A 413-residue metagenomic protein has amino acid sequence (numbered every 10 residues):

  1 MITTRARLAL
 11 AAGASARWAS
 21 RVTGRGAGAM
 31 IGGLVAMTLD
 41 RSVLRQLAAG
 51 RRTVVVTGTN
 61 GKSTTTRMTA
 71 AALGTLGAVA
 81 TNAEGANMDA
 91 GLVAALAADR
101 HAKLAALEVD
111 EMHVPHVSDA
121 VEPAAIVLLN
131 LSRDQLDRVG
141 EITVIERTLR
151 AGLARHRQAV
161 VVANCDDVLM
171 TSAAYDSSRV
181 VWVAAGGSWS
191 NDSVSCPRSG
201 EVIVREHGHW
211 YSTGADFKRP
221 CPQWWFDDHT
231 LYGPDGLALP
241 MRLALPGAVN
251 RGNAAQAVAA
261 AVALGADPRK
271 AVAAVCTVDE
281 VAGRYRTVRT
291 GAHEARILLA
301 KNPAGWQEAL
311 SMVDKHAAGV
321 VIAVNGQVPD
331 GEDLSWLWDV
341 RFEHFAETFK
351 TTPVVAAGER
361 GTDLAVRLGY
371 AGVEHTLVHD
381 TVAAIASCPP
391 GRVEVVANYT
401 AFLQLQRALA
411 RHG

Functional and structural regions predicted by a protein language model:
T4-W182, W189, S195: Phosphate-binding loop of NTP-binding sites
R5, R179-A304: Adenine nucleotide phosphate-binding catalytic loops in nucleotide-utilizing enzymes
K103-A105, R157-V161, H293-A295, T348-V355 (+1 more regions): Short active-site oxyanion
E108, L129, V162, N253 (+3 more regions): Residue-level signal for inorganic ion chemistry
V114, V168-S172, P329-E332, R360-V366 (+1 more regions): Short, charged/polar "capping" segments at the starts of alpha-helices and the immediately preceding loops
L136-V144, G331-S335, L405-R407: Glycine/threonine-rich flexible loop motifs
V281, H293, L299-L377, H412-G413: Active-site beta-alpha connecting loops in nucleotide-dependent enzymes
T381-G413: A glycine-rich beta-strand to alpha-helix segment that forms a phosphate/ribose-binding loop at ligand/cofactor sites
